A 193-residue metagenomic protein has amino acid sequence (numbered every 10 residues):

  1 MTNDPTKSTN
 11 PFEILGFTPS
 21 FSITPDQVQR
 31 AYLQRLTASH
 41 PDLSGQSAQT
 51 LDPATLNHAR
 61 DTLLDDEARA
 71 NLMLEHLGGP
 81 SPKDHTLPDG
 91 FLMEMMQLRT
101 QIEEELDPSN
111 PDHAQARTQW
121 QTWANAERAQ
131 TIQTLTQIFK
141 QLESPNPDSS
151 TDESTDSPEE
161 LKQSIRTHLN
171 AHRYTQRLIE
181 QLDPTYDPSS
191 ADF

Functional and structural regions predicted by a protein language model:
M1-F193: C-terminal accessory/regulatory regions appended to core domains
